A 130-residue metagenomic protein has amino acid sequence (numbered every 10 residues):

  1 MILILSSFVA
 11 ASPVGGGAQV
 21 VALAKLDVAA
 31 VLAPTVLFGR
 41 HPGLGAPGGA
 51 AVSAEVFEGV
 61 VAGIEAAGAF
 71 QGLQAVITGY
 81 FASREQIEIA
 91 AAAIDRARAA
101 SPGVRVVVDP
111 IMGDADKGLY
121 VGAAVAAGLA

Functional and structural regions predicted by a protein language model:
M1-Q74: Small-residue (G/A/S/T)-rich helix-start motifs and N-terminal tracts that mark the onset
A75-G79, R84-A130: Conserved beta-alpha-beta core of the PfkB/ribokinase-like small-molecule kinase fold
